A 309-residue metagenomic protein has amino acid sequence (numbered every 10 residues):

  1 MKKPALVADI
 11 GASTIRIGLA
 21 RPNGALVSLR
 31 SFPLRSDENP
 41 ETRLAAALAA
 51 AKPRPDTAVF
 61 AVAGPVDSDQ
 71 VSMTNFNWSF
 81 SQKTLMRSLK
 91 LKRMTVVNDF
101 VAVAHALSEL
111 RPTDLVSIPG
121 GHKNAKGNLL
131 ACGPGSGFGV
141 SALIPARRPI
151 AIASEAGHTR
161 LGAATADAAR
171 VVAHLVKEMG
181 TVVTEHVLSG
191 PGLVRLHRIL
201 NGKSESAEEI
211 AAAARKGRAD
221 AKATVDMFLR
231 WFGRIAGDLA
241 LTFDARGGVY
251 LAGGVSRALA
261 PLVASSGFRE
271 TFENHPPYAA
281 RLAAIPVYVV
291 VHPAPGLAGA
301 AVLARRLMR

Functional and structural regions predicted by a protein language model:
M1-R54, A166-R309: ATP-binding/phosphotransfer module of carbohydrate and carboxylate kinases, centering on a glycine-rich
I15, P65-D67, G137-S141, R195 (+1 more regions): Short, acidic Gly/Pro/Ser/Thr-rich loop/turn segments
R21-P22, M73-F76, E109-P112, P145-R148 (+2 more regions): Short, glycine/charged-enriched secondary-structure capping and boundary segments
P33-S36, N75-F76, T95-A102, G121-N124 (+2 more regions): Active-site nucleophile and cofactor-binding loops and adjacent substrate-binding regions of central metabolic enzymes
A51-V96, V101-D114, A131, A258-P261: Short beta-strand-loop/turn "lid" adjacent to the catalytic site in phosphate-handling enzymes
F60-P65, P134-S136, R246-R257: Glycine-rich beta-strand-to-loop/alpha-helix junction loops that act as flexible
M94-K123, A207-L229, R234: ATP-dependent carbohydrate kinase catalytic cores
D114-V183, A260-P261, G267-E273, P277-L282: Glycine-rich phosphate-binding loop of actin/hexokinase-like ATP-binding domains
